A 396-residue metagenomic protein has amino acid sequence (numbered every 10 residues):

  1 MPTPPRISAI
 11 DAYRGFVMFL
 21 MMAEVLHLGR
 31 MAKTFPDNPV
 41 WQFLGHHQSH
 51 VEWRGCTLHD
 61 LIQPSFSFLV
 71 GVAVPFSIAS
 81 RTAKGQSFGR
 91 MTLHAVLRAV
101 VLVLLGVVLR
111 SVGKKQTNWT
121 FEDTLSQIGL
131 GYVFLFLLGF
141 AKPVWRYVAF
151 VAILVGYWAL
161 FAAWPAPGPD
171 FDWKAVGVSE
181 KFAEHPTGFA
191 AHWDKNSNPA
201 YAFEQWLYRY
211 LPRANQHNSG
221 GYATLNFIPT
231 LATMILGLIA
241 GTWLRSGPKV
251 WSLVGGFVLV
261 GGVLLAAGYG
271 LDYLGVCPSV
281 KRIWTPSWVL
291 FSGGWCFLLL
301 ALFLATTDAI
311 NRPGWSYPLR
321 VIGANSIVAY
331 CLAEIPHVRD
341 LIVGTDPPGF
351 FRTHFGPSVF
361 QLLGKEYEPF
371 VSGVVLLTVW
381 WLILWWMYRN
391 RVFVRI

Functional and structural regions predicted by a protein language model:
M1-A83, S87, S326, L332-A333 (+1 more regions): N-terminal signal-anchor module of multipass membrane proteins
P5-Y13, V17, G255-V263, A309-E334 (+1 more regions): Functional transmembrane helices that form membrane-embedded active or gating regions
Y13, I62-L69, F121-V133, I228-L236 (+4 more regions): Membrane-embedded alpha-helical segments of multi-pass membrane proteins, especially the transmembrane helices
C56, G220-T230, V280-W295, P313-S316 (+2 more regions): Membrane-interface transmembrane-helix boundary segments in multi-pass integral membrane proteins
I78-L138: Membrane-interface helix-loop-helix modules in multi-pass inner-membrane proteins
F140-V151, K249-G255, P313-R320: Membrane-interfacial entry segments at the cytosolic side of transmembrane helices
V144-A232: Long hydrophobic alpha-helical segments that form multi-pass transmembrane helix bundles in integral membrane proteins
L238-A309, P313: Long, well-ordered mid-to-C-terminal structural blocks that present hydrophobic/aromatic surfaces
